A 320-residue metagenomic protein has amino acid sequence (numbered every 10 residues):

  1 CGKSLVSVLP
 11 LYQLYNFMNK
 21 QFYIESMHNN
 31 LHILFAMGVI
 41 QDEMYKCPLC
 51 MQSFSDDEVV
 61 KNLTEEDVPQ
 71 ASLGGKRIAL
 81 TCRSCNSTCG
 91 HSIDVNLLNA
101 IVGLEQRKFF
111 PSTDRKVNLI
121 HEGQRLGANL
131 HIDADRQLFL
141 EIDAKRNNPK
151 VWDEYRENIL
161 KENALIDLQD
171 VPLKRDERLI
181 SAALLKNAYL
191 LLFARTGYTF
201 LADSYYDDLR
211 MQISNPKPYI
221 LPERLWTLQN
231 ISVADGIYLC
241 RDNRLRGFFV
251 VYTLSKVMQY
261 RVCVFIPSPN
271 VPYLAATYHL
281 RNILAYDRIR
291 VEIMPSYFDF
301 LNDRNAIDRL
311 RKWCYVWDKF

Functional and structural regions predicted by a protein language model:
V6-V8: Acidic, Ala/Val/Gly-enriched low-complexity intrinsically disordered segments
Y15-V59: N- or domain-start disorder-to-order transition segments that initiate the globular core
D42-Y45, D57-V59, E65, I93-I101: Short, glycine/acidic-rich hinge or "gate" loops at secondary-structure transitions that mediate conformational
L49, F54-I78: Histidine-centered nuclease catalytic patch
L80-R107: Short Cys/His-centered divalent metal-binding micro-motifs
F109-Q169: PEST-like low-complexity intrinsically disordered regions enriched in Ser/Thr/Pro and acidic residues
D153-F320: C-terminal, charged low-complexity interaction regions
